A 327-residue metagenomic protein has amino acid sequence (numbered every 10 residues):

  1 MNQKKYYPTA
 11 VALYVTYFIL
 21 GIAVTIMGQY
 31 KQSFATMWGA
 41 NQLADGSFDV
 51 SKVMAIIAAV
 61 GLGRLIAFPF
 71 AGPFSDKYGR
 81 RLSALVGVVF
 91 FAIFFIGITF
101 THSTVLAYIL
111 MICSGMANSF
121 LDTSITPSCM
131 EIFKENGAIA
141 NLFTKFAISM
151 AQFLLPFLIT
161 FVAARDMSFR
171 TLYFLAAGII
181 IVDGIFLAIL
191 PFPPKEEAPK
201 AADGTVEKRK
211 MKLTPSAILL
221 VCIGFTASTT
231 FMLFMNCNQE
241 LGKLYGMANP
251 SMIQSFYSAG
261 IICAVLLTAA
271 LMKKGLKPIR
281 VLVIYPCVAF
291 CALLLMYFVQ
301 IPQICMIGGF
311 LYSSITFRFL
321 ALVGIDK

Functional and structural regions predicted by a protein language model:
T9-A40, F234-Q239: Extracytoplasmic
M27-G28, L213-C263: Extracytoplasmic gate region of multi-pass secondary transporters
M54-G72, S255-L267: Central cavity-lining transmembrane alpha-helices of secondary-active solute carriers, predominantly the Major
I66-H102: Conserved MFS/SLC helix-loop-helix module at the cytosolic interface between two early adjacent transmembrane helices
G79, F100-V105, K134, L276 (+1 more regions): Helix-breaking motifs and short loop linkers at transmembrane-helix boundaries and internal kinks in secondary membrane
L110-F146: Cytoplasmic helix-loop-helix junction between adjacent transmembrane helices in 12-TM secondary transporters
E135-N136, A140-F192: Helix-loop-helix hairpin linking two adjacent transmembrane segments in secondary transporters
P278-V323: C-terminal transmembrane helical hairpin of 12-TM major facilitator-type secondary transporters
